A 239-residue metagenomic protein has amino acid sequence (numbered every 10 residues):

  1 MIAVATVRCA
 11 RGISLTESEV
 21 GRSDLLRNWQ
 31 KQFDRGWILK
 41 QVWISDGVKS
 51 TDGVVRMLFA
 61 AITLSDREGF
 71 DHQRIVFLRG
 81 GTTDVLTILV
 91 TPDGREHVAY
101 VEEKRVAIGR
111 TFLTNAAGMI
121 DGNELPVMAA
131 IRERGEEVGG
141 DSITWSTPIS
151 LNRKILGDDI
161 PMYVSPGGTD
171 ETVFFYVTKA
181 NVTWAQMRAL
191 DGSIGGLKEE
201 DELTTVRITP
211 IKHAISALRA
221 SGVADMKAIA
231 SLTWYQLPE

Functional and structural regions predicted by a protein language model:
M1-N115, M119-E239: N-terminal leader/linker segments that precede catalytic domains of diphosphate-processing enzymes
